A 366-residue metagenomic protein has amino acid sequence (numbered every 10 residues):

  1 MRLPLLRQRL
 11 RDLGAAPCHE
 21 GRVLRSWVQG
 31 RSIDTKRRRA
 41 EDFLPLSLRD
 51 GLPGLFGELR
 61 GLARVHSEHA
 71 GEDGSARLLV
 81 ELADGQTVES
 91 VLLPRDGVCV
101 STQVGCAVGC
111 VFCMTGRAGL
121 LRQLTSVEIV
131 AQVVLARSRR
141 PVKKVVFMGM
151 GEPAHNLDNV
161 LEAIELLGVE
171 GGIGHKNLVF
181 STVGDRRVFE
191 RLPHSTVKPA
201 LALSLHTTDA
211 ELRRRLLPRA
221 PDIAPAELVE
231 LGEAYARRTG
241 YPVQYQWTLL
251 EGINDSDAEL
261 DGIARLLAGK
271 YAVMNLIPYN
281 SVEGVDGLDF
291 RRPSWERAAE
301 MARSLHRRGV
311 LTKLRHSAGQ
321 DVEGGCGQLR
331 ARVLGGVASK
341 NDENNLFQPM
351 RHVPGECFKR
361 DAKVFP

Functional and structural regions predicted by a protein language model:
M1-Q86, E233-Y241, L249-P366: Auxiliary Fe-S-binding modules of radical SAM enzymes
T87-V91: A short loop-to-beta-strand scaffold at the N-terminal edge of the catalytic core in hydrolase folds
L92-L93, N159: Residue-level structural signal for beta-strand termini and adjacent loop
L93-E128, L135, R140: Canonical Radical SAM [4Fe-4S] cluster-binding loop centered on the CxxxCxxC motif and its immediate flanking residues
A107, D185-R187, A210, G319-E323: Alpha-helix N-cap/helix-start and coil->helix boundary motif
R137-K144, G149-R308: Conserved AdoMet/S-adenosylmethionine-binding subsite of the radical SAM
